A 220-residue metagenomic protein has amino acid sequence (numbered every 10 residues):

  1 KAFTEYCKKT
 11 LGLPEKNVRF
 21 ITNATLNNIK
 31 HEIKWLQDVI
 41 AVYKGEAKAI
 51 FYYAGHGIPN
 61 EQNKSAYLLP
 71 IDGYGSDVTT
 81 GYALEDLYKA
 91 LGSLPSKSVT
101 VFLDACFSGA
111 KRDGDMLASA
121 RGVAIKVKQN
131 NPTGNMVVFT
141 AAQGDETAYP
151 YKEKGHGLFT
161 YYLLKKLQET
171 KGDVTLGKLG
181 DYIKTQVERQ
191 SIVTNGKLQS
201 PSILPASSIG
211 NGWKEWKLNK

Functional and structural regions predicted by a protein language model:
K1-K220: Cysteine endopeptidase catalytic domains of the caspase/legumain-like
